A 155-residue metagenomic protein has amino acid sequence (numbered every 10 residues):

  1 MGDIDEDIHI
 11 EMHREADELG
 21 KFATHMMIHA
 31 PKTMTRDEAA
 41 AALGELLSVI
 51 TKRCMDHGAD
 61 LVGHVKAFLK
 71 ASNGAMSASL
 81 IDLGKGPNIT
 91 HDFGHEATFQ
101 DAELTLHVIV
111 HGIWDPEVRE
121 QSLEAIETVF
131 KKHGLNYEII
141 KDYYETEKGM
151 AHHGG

Functional and structural regions predicted by a protein language model:
G2-G155: P-loop NTP-binding site
